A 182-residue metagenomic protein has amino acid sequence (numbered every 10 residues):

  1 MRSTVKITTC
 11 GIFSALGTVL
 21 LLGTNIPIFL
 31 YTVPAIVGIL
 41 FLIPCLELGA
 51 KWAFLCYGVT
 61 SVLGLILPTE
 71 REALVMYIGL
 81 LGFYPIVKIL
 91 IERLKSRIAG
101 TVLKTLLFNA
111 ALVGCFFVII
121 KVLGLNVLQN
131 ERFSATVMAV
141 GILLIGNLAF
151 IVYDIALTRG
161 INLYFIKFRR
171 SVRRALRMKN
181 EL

Functional and structural regions predicted by a protein language model:
M1-L55: Hydrophobic transmembrane alpha-helices
I7-I12, T32, F54-G58, L74-V75 (+2 more regions): Hydrophobic alpha-helical transmembrane segments
F13, C56-G64, L80-L81, L103-F108: Transmembrane alpha-helical core residues of multi-pass small-molecule transporters, especially secondary transporters
L22-L30, S61-L90: Interfacial aromatic-anchored transmembrane helix boundaries in multi-pass membrane proteins
E70, T105-V122, N147, I151: Mid-bilayer segments of alpha-helical transmembrane spans in multi-pass integral membrane proteins that mediate
I78-F117: Short helix-perturbing small/polar motifs within transmembrane alpha-helices
V122-V137: Membrane-interface helix termini and inter-helical loops of multi-pass transporters
T136-L182: Alpha-helical transmembrane segments and their cytosolic interface
